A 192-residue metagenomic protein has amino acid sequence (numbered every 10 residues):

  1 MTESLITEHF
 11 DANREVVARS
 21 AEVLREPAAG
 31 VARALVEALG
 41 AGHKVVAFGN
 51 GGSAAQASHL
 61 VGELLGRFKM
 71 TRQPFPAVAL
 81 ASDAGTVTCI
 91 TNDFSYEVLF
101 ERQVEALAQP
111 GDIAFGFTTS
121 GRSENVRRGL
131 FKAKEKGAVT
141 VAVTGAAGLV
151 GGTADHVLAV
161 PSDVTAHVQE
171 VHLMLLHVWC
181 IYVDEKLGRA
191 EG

Functional and structural regions predicted by a protein language model:
M1-V23: Generic N-terminal amphipathic, Lys/Arg-enriched alpha-helix
T2, L24-P27, S53, K134: Residue-level recognition of alpha-helical structural elements
V23-A41: A short, well-structured juxtamembrane/interface segment
K44-F48: Short glycine-rich phosphate-binding loop at a beta-alpha junction
S53, S58-R189: Glycine-rich phosphate-binding loops that contact phosphosugars or nucleotide phosphates
G192: Short helix-loop capping/hinge segments that flank enzyme active sites or metal/cofactor-binding pockets
